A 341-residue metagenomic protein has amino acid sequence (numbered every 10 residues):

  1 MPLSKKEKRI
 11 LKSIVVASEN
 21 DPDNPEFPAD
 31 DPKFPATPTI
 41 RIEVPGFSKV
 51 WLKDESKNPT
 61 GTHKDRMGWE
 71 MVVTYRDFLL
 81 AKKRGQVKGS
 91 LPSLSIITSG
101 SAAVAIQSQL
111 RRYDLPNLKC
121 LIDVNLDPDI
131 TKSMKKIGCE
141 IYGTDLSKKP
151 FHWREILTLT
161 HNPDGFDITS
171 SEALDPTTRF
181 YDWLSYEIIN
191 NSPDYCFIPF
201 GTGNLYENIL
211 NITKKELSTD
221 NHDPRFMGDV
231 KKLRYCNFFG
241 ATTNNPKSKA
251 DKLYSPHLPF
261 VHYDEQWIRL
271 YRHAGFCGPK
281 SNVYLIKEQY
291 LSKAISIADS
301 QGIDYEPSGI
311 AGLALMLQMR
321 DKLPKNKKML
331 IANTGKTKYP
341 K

Functional and structural regions predicted by a protein language model:
P2-G85, G89, Q289: Positively charged, low-complexity intrinsically disordered leader regions
S4-K5, P246-K247, A311-K341: Phosphate-binding loop/pocket of nucleotide- and phosphate-handling active sites
D21, K33-A36, K132-S133, C139 (+2 more regions): Active-site/ligand-binding loops adjacent to catalytic centers
K57-T74, T169-I188, D304-A311: A glycine-rich, Thr/Ser-enriched phosphate-binding loop motif common to dinucleotide/cofactor-binding enzymes
D65, W69, S95-Y113, P128-D129 (+4 more regions): Short glycine/serine/threonine-rich phosphate/pyrophosphate-binding segments that cradle anionic phosphate groups
V73-A81, V104-L115, L210-L217, A314-L323: Alpha-helix C-terminal capping segments
L91-I96, S101-L159, K249, K341: Active-site-proximal loop->helix
L159-D220, Q289-A298: Active-site/ligand-binding-proximal alpha/beta "capping" segment
